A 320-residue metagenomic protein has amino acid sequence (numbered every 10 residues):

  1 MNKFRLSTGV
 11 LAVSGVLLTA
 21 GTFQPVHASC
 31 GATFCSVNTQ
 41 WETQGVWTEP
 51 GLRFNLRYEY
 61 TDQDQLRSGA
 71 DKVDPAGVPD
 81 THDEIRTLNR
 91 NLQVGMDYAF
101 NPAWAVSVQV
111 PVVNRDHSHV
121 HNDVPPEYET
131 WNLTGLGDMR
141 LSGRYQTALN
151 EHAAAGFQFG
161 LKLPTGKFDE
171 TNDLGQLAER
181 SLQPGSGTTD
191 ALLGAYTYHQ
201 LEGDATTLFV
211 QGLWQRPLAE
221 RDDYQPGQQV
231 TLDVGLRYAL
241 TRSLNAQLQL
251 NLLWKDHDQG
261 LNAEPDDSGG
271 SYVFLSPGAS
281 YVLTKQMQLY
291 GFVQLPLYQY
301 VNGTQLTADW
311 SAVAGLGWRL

Functional and structural regions predicted by a protein language model:
F23-A76, Q146, K167: Outer-membrane beta-barrel biogenesis signature
Q44, L56-Y58, V94-Y98, V108 (+7 more regions): Residues on the lipid-exposed face of transmembrane beta-strands in outer-membrane beta-barrel proteins
T48, D62, Y98-P102, T147-E151 (+4 more regions): Outer-membrane beta-barrel strand-turn architecture
P50, L88-L92, L133-M139, A153 (+4 more regions): Residues that define the transmembrane beta-barrel architecture of outer-membrane proteins
L52, W104-V106, L141, N150-A154 (+3 more regions): Repeated loop/turn-to-beta-strand initiation elements of outer-membrane beta-barrel proteins
L52-Y60, V108-V112, F157-L163, V210-W214 (+3 more regions): Transmembrane beta-barrel strands of outer-membrane/channel proteins
R67-A76, E220-L320: Outer membrane beta-barrel transmembrane domains
N114-Q211, Q215-P226: Outer-membrane pore/translocation modules
